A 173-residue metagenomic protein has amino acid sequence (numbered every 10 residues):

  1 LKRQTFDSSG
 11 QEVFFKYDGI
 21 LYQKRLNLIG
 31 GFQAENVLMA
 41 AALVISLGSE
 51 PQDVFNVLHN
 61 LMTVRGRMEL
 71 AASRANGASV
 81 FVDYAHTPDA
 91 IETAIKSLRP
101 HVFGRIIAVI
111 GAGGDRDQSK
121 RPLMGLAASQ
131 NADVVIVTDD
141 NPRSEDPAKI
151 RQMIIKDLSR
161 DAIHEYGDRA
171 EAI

Functional and structural regions predicted by a protein language model:
L1-Q4, S79, I173: Short, solvent-exposed polar/charged micro-motifs at secondary-structure junctions
R3, D83, T138: Conserved phosphate-donor/acceptor-positioning beta-strand/loop module used by diverse small-molecule
Q4-E12: A short, compositionally biased
S8, Y17-V134, R160-A162: Nucleotide phosphate-binding/pyrophosphate-handling subdomain across enzymes that bind or process nucleotide phosphates
F15-Y17, I155: Short, positively charged
M124-I173: C-terminal helical cap/extension that packs against the catalytic core of soluble nucleotide-cofactor enzymes
